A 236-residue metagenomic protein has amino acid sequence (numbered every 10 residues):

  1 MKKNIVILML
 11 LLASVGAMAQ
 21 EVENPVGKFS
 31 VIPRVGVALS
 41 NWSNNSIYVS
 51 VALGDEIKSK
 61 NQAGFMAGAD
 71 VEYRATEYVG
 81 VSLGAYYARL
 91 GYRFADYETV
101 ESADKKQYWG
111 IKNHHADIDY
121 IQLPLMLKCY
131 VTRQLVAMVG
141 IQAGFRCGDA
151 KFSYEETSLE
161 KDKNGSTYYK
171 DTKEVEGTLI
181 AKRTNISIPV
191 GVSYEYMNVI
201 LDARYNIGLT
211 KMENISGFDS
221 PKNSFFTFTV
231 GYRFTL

Functional and structural regions predicted by a protein language model:
M1-P25, F29, R34, V230-L236: Bacterial Sec-dependent N-terminal signal peptides
K2-I7, D70, R74-E77, Y205: N-terminal capping/interface segment
Q20-V71: Short glycine/proline- and aromatic-enriched beta-strand/turn motifs that initiate or cap beta-hairpins
V26, R74-Y78, T132, M197-V199 (+1 more regions): Outer-membrane beta-barrel channels and translocator barrels
F29, F65, V79, I121 (+3 more regions): Hydrophobic core residues within well-ordered beta-strands of beta-rich domains
P33-V37, F65-Y73, A85-Y87, L123-V131 (+4 more regions): Residues on the lipid-exposed face of transmembrane beta-strands in outer-membrane beta-barrel proteins
N41-Q62, R89-D119, R146-N185, P189 (+2 more regions): Extracellular/periplasm-exposed beta-strand and loop segments of Gram-negative cell-envelope proteins, dominated by
V79-A85: Short N-terminal amphipathic alpha-helices
